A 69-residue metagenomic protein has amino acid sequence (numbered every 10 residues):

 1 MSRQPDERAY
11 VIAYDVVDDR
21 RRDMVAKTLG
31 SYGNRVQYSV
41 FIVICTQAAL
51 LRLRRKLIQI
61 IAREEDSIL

Functional and structural regions predicted by a protein language model:
M1-V11, V17-L69: Basic nucleic-acid-binding interfaces
